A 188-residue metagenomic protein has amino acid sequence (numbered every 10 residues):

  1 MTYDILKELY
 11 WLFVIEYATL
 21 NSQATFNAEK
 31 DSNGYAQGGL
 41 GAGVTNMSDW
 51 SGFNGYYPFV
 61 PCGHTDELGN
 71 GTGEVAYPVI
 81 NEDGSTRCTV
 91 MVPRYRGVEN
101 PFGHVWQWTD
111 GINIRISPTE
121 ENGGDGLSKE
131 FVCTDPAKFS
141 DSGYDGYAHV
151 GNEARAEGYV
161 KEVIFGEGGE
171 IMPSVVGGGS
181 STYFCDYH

Functional and structural regions predicted by a protein language model:
M1-N152: Functional-site microenvironments in short loops/helix caps that host divalent-cation chemistry
C133-Y187: Acidic, glycine-rich loop-and-strand cores that form catalytic or ligand-binding grooves in diverse globular domains
